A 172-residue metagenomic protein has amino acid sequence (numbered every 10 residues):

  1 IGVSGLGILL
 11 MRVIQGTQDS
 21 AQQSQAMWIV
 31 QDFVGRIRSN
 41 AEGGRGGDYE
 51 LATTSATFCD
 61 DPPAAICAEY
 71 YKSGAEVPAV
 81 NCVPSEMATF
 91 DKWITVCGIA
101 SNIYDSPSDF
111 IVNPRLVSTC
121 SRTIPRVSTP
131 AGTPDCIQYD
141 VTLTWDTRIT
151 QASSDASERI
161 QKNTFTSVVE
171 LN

Functional and structural regions predicted by a protein language model:
I1-D19: C-terminal juxtamembrane segment of a hydrophobic transmembrane alpha-helix
Q18-S24, W28-N172: Flexible, low-complexity segments enriched in proline/glycine/serine and punctuated by aromatic residues
